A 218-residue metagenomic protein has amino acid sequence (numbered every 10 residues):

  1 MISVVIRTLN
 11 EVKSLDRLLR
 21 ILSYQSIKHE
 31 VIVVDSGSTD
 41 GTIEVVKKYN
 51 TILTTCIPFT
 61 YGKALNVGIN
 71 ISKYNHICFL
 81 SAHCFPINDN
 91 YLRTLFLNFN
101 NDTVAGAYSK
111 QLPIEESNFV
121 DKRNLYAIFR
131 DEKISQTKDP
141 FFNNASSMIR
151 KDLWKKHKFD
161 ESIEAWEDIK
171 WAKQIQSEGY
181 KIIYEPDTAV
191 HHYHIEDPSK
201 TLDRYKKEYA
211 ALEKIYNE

Functional and structural regions predicted by a protein language model:
R20-H29: Short, acidic, metal-binding catalytic loop of nucleotide-sugar glycosyltransferases
D35-I43, F85: A conserved acidic beta->alpha catalytic loop
C56-S72: Glycine-rich, basic loop-to-helix element that forms the pyrophosphate-binding segment of sugar-nucleotide handling
N75-F85: Short beta-strand-to-loop acidic/aromatic patch adjacent to the donor-nucleotide binding site
F85, D89-V120: Conserved donor NDP-sugar-binding/catalytic core segment of glycosyltransferases
P113-I114, D131-I149, E164: A recurrent flexible, glycine/aromatic-enriched loop bordering the glycosyltransferase active site that acts as
A165-K173: Acidic donor-binding loop at a coil-to-helix junction in glycosyltransferase catalytic cores that engages
S199-E218: Catalytic core of nucleotide-sugar-dependent glycosyltransferases
